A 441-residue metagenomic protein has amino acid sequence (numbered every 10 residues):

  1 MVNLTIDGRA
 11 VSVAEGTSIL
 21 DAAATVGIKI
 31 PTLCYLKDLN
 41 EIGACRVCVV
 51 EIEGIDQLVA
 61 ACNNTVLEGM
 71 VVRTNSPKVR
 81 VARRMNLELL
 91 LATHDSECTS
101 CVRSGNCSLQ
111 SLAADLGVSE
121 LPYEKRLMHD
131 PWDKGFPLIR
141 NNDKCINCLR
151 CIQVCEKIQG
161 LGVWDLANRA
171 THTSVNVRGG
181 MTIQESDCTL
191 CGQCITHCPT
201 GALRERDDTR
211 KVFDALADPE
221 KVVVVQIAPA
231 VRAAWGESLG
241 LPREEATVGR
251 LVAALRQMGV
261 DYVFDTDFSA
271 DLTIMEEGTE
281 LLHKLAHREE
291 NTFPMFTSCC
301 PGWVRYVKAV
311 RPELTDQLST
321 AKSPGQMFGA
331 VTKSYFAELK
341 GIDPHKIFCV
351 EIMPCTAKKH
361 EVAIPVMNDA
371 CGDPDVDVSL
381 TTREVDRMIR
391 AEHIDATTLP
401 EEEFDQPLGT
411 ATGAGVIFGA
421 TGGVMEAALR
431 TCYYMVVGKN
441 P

Functional and structural regions predicted by a protein language model:
M1-D7: Eukaryote-biased recognition of intrinsically disordered, low-complexity regulatory segments
D7-R9, I139: Extended, non-catalytic structural segments that build the interaction scaffolds of large macromolecular assemblies
A10, E15-N75, V79, E205-P441: Iron-sulfur-associated redox domains of electron-transfer enzymes in respiratory and anaerobic energy metabolism
R46-L190, T196, L203-D218, V222: Fe-S ferredoxin-like electron-transfer domains and their immediately adjacent linker/connector regions across
